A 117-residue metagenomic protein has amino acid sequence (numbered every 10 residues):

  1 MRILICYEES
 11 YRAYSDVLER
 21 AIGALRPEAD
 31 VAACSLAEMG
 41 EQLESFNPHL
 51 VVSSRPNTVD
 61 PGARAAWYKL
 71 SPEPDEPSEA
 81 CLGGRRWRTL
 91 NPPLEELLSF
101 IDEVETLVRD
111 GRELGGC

Functional and structural regions predicted by a protein language model:
M1-L36: Short, charged N-terminal beta->alpha structural module
V17-I22, D60-A66: Short, aromatic/basic amphipathic alpha-helical patches
I22, R26, L43, I101-V108: Hydrophobic, Leu/Ile/Phe/Ala-enriched alpha-helical segments that form helix-helix packing faces
P27, Q42-V52: Proline-aspartate-enriched helix->loop->beta-strand connector
L36-A37, S53-T58, P72-D75: Short, polar loop motifs at secondary-structure junctions
L43-S45, T58-A65, S78-C81: Short loop/helix-cap segments at secondary-structure boundaries that form the rim of catalytic
A66-C117: Ser/Thr/Gly-rich flexible loops in soluble cytosolic domains mediating phosphotransfer, phosphorylation
